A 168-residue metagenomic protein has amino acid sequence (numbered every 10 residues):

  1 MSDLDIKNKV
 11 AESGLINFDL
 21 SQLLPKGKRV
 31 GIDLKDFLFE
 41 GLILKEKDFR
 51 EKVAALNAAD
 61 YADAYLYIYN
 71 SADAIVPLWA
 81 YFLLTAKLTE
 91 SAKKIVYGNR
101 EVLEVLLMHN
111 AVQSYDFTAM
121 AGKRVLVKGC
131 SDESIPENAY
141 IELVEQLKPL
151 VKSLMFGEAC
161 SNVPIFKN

Functional and structural regions predicted by a protein language model:
M1-I75, L150-S153, G157-E158, I165-N168: N-terminal, charge-rich interaction modules
V53-A54, I95, N138-A139, Q146-L147: A domain-level signal for the structural core that forms small-molecule/cofactor-binding pockets and catalytic centers
Y65-S71, V96-G98, R124-C130: Short glycine-rich or small-residue beta-strand-to-loop segments that form or flank ligand, phosphate, metal/Fe-S
S71-L78, C130-E137, S161: Gly/Ser/Thr-rich loops at beta-strand to alpha-helix junctions that form or flank small-molecule/cofactor-binding
A80-A119, A159-S161: Long, charge-dense
Y81-T89, A139-K148: Short, non-transmembrane amphipathic alpha-helical segments
F117-E142: Extended, charge-rich low-complexity interaction segments
